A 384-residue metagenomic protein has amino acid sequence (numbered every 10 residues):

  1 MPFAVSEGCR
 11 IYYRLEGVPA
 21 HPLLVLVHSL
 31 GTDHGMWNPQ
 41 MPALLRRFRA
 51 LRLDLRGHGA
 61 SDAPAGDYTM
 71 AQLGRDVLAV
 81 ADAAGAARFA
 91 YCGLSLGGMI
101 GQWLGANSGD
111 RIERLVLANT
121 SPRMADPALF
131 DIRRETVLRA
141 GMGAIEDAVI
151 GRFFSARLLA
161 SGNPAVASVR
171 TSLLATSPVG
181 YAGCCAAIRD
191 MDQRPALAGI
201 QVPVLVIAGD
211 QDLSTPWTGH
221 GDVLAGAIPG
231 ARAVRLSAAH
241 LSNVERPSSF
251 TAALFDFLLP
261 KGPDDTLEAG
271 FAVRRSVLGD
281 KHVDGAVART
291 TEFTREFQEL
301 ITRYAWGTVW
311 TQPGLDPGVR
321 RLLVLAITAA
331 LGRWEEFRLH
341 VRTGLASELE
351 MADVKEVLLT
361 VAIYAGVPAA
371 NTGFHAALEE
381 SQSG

Functional and structural regions predicted by a protein language model:
C9-A63: Conserved HGGG/HGGXW glycine-rich cap/lid loop of the alpha/beta-hydrolase fold
A71-F89: Conserved acidic catalytic loop of the alpha/beta-hydrolase fold
M99-N107, I112-G141, E146: Flexible "cap/lid" loop of the alpha/beta hydrolase fold
A125-A128, A140-G199, V287: Conserved alpha/beta-hydrolase catalytic His-Asp/Glu region
D147, K261-G318, A346, A370-G384: Acidic, glycine/proline-rich low-complexity segments that act as flexible tails and inter-domain linkers
I200, V206-A208, D212: Short beta-strand/loop motif that positions the catalytic acidic residue of the alpha/beta-hydrolase fold
L213-H220: Conserved alpha/beta-hydrolase "acid-adjacent" motif
A231-P263: Catalytic active-site module of serine/aspartate enzymes centered on a nucleophile-bearing elbow/loop
